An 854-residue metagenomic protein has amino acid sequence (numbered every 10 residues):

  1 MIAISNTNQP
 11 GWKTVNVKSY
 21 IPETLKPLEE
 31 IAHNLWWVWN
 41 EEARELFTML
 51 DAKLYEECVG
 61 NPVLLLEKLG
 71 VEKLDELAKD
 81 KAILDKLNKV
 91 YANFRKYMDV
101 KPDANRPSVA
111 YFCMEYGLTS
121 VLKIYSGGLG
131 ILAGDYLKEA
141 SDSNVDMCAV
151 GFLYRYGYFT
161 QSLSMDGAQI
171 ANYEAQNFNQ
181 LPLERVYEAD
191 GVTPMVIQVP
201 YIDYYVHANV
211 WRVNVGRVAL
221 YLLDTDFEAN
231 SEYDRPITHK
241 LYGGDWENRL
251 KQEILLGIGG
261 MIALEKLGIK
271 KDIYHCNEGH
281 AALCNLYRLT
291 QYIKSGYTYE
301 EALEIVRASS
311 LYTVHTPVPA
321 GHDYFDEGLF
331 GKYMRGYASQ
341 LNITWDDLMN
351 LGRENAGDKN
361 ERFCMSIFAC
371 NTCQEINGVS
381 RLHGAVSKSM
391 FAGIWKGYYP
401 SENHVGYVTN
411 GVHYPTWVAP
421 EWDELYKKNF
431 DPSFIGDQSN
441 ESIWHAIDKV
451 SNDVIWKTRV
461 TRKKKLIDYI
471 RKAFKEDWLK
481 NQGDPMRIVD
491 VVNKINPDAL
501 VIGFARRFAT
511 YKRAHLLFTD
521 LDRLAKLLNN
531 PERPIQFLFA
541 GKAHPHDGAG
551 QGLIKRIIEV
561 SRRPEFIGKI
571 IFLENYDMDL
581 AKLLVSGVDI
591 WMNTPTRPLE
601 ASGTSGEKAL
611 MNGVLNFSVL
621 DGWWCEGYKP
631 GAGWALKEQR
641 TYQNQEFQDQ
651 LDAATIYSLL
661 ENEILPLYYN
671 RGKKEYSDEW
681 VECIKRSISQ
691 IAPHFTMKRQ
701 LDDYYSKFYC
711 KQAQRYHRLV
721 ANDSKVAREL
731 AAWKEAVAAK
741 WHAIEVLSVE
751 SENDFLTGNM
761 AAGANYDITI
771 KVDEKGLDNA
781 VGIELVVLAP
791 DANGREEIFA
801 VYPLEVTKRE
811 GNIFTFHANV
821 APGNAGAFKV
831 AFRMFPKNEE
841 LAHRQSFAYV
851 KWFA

Functional and structural regions predicted by a protein language model:
M1-A854: Catalytic cores of carbohydrate-active enzymes across secretory and cytosolic contexts
